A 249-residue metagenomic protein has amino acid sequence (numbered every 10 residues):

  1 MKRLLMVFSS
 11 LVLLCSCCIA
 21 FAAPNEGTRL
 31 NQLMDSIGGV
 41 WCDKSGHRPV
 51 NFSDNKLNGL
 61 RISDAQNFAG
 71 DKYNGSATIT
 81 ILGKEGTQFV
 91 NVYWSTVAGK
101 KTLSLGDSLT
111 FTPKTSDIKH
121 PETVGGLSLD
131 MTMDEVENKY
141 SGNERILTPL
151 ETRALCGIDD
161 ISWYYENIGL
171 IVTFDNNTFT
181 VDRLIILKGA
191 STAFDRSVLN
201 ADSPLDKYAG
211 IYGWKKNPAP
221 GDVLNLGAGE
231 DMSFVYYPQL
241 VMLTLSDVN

Functional and structural regions predicted by a protein language model:
K2-S36, S108, K114-S116: Amphipathic/hydrophobic helical signal segments and adjacent flexible N-terminal regions that mediate secretion
P24-C42, S53, G125-L129: N-terminal helix-cap/turn-to-beta initiation motif at the start of protein domains
P24-Q32, S45-H47, N74-D117, P220-S233: Beta-sheet ligand-binding and adhesion/scaffold domains
D35-V40, N51-N58, K72-N74, Y93-T102 (+4 more regions): Short, solvent-exposed coil/turn segments at beta-strand boundaries
D43-E85, I185-I186: N-terminal glycine/threonine-rich, aromatic-flanked beta-hairpin/loop signature
G59-I62, I81-G86, S104-T110, E166-G169 (+4 more regions): Secondary-structure transition/turn motif
H120-L127, K188-L199: Second-shell loop/turn segments in exported
M131-N177, N200-N249: A cross-family detector of function-defining hotspots
